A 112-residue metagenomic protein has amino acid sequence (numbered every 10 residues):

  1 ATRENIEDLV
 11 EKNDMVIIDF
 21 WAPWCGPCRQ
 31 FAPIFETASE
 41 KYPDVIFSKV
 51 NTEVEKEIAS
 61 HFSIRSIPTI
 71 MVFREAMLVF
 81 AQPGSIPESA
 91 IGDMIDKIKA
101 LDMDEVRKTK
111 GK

Functional and structural regions predicted by a protein language model:
A1-V16, K56: A short beta-strand-turn-helix
N13-M15, Q30-V50: Conserved helix-turn-beta segment immediately C-terminal to the redox Cys motif in thioredoxin-like folds
D14, W21-W24, S66: Short pre-active-site segment immediately N-terminal to redox-active cysteine/selenocysteine motifs in thiol-based
F20-I34: Conserved redox-active cysteine motifs that mediate thiol-disulfide chemistry, especially di-cysteine Cys-X(1-2)-Cys
K56, F62-M71: Structural micro-motif
R74-E105: Non-catalytic, surface beta->alpha helical segment in thiol-disulfide oxidoreductase systems
D104-K112: Short acidic DE-rich linear segments
